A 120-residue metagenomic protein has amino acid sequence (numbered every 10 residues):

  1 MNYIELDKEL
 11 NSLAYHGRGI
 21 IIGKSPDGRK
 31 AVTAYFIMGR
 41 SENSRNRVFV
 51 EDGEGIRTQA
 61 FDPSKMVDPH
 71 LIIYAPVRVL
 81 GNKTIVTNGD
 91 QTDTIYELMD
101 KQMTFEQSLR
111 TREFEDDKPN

Functional and structural regions predicted by a protein language model:
M1-N120: Conserved short alpha-helical segments that host acidic/polar catalytic motifs at enzyme active sites
